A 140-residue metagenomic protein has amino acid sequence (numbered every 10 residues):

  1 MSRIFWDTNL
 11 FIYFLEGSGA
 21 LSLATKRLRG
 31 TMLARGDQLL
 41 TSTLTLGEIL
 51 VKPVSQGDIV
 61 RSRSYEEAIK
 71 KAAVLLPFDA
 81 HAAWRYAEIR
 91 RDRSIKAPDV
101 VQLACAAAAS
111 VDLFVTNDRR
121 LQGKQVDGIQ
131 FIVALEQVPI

Functional and structural regions predicted by a protein language model:
M1-T41, V54-S64, R119, I132-I140: Short, well-structured N-terminal submotif of metal-dependent ribonuclease cores
S2-R3, A72-L75, L103-I140: Acidic, PIN/NYN-like endoribonuclease modules and their adjacent C-terminal/linker elements
T8, T43, A80, D99-L103: Conserved glycosyltransferase catalytic-site signature
F11, L46, A83, L121-Q122: A generic structural signal for short hydrophobic patches within well-formed alpha-helices
L15, P53, R90, Q125-V126: Short, flexible helix/strand-to-coil boundary loops that buttress conserved ligand/catalytic motifs in alpha/beta
G17, L44, K71-D92: Acidic catalytic patch
A34-G36, K71-A72, D92, S110: Structured helix-beta-strand junction loops
